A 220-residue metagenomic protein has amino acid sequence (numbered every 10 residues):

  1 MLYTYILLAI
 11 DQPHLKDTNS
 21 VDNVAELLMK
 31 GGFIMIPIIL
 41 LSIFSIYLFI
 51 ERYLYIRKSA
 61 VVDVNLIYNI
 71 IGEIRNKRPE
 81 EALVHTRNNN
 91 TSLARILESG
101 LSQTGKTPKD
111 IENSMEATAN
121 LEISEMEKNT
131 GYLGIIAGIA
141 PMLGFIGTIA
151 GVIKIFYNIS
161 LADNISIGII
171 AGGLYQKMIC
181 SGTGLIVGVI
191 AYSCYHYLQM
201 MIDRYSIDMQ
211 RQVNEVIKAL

Functional and structural regions predicted by a protein language model:
M1-L27: Short, strongly hydrophobic alpha-helical membrane anchors
L7, L41, Y47-L48, P108 (+3 more regions): Residue-level recognition of hydrophobic positions within alpha-helical transmembrane segments
V21-G31, E116-A137, I167-I179: Alpha-helical membrane-interface segments at transmembrane helix boundaries
D22-I56, I179-I186: Hydrophobic alpha-helical transmembrane segments
G32, I46, A82, L97 (+3 more regions): Residue-level signature of catalytic and energy-coupling elements of molecular machines, predominantly ATP/GTP-dependent
I36-I50, I136-I149, I186-S193: Internal alpha-helical transmembrane segments of multipass membrane proteins, especially hydrophobic lipid-embedded
L54, A60-I146, A150-N164, C194-L220: Predominantly long cytosolic amphipathic alpha-helical stalk/bundle segments
G168-Q199: Pore-lining and gate-forming transmembrane alpha-helices of multi-pass membrane transport proteins
